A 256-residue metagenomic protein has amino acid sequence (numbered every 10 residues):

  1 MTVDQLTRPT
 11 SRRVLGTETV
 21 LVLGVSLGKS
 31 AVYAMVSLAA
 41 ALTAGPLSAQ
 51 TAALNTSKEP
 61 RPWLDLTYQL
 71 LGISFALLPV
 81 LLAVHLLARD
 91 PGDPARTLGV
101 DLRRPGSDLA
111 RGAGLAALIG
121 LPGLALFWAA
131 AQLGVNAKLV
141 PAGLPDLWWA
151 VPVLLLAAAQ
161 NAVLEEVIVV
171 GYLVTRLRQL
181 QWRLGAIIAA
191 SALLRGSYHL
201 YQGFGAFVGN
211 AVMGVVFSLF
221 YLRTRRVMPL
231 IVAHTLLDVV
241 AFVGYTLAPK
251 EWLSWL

Functional and structural regions predicted by a protein language model:
M1-T97, F242-L256: N-terminal, membrane-interfacial amphipathic/helix-forming hydrophobic leader that caps and precedes the first
T10, V14-E18, V22, R61 (+6 more regions): Residue-level signature of transmembrane alpha-helical entry/exit and packing/kink sites in multi-pass membrane
L27-A31, G120-L124, W128-L256: Transmembrane helix-loop-helix hairpins at the membrane interface of multi-pass integral membrane proteins
A40-L70, A88-N161, T175, Q179 (+1 more regions): Juxtamembrane helix-loop-helix connectors linking adjacent transmembrane helices in multi-pass membrane enzymes
